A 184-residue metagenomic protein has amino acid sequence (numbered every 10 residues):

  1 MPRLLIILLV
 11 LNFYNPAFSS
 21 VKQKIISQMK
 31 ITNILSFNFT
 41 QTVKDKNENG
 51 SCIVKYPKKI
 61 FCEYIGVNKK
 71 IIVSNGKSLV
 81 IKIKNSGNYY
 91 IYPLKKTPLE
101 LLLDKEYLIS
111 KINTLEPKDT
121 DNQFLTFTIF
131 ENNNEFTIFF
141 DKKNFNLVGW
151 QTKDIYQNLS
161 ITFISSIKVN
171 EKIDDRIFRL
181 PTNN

Functional and structural regions predicted by a protein language model:
L4-F13: Sec-dependent N-terminal signal peptides
A17-S19: Boundary at the C-terminal end of the N-terminal hydrophobic targeting segment
S27-N47: A short, Trp-centered hydrophobic/proline-enriched beta-strand micro-motif
I31, I53-K59, S74-S78, T120-N122 (+1 more regions): Short, solvent-exposed coil/turn segments at beta-strand boundaries
F39, I60-Y64, L79-K82, F127 (+1 more regions): Short hydrophobic/aromatic-rich beta-strand segments that constitute the beta-sheet cores of beta-sandwich/beta-barrel
C52-L101, S160: An acidic-aromatic
N85-F124: Flexible, surface-exposed loop/linker segments and immediately adjacent secondary-structure boundaries
S110-N184: Gly/Pro-enriched, hydrophobic low-complexity segments that function as extracytoplasmic propeptides/linkers
